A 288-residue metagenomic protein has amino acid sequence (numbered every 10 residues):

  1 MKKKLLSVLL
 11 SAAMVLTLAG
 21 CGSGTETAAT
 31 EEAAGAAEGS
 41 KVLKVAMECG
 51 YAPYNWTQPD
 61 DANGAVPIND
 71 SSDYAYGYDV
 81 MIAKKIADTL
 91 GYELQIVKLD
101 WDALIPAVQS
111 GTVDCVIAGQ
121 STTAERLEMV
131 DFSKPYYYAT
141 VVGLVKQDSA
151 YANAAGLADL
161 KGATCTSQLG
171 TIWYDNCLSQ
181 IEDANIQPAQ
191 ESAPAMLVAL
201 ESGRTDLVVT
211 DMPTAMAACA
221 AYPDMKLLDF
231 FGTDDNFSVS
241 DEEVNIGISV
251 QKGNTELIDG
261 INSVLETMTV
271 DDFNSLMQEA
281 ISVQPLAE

Functional and structural regions predicted by a protein language model:
L16-G20: C-terminal motif of bacterial Sec signal peptides marking the signal peptidase cleavage site
S23, I172-E191, D259-E288: Ligand-binding clefts/hinges and TM-proximal coupling segments of bilobed small-molecule sensing domains
A29-E31, G35-Q120: Extracytoplasmic small-molecule ligand-binding "clamshell" domains of the periplasmic binding protein/Venus flytrap
C49-A52, S72-D88, Q120, V142-L197 (+1 more regions): Bilobed "Venus flytrap"/periplasmic-binding protein-like clamshell domains and structurally analogous long
K84, D88, E93-D159, T233 (+1 more regions): Acidic, polar ligand-binding/catalytic clefts
G91-E93, Q109-A118, A163-T164, E201-T214 (+1 more regions): Alpha-to-beta junction loops
A103, G119-M129, N176-S179, D206-E242: A ligand-binding cleft/hinge motif common to bilobed small-molecule-binding domains
Y138-V145, A221-N262, P285-E288: Periplasmic-binding protein-like
